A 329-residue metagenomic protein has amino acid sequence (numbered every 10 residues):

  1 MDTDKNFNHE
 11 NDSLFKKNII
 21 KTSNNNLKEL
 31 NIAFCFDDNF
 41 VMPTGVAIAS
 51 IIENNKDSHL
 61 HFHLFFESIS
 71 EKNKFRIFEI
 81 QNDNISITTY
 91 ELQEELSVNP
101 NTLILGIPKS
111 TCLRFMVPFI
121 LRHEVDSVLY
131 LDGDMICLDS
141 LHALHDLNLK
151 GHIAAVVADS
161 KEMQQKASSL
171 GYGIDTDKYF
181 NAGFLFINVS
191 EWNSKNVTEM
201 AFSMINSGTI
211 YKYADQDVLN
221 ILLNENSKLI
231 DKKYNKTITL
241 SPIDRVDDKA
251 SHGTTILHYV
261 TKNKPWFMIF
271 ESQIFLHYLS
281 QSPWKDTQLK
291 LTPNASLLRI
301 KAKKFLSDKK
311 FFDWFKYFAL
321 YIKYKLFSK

Functional and structural regions predicted by a protein language model:
M1-L30, F36, I187-V189, N193-K329: A glycosyltransferase accessory/donor-loop signature
L30, N55-H63: Short loop->beta transition adjacent to catalytic acidic/histidine clusters or analogous donor-positioning motifs
V41-N55: Histidine-anchored nucleotide/phosphate-binding helix
H61-S68, A155-A158: Short internal beta-strands
F75, E79-I120: Active-site-proximal specificity loops/subdomain of glycosyltransferases
F75-F78, H123, L138-L149, T198: Short alpha-helix within the catalytic core of nucleotide-sugar-dependent glycosyltransferases
V128: Short aromatic/hydrophobic "clamp" motif used to bind/position activated sugar donors
M135-L170: Conserved donor-nucleotide/metal-binding helix-loop-beta segment in metal-dependent transferases, i.e., the alpha-helix
